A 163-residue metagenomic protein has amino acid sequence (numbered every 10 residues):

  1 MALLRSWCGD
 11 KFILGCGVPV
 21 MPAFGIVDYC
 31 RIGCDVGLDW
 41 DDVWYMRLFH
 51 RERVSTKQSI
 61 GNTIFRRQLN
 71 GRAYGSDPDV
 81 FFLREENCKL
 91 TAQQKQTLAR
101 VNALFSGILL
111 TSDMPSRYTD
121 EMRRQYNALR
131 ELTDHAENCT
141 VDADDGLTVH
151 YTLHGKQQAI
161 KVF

Functional and structural regions predicted by a protein language model:
A2-R117: Glycan-recognition surfaces
W7, L69, S76-P78, R124-N127 (+2 more regions): N-terminal functional modules and adjacent low-complexity/disordered segments of proteins
V18, G25, C34, M122-Q125 (+2 more regions): Short, surface-exposed, charged/polar-biased interaction segments
R31-V36, L129-N138, L153-K161: Short, charged low-complexity intrinsically disordered segments located at boundaries of structured domains
A92-L98, N102-L110, D142-F163: Carbohydrate-binding surface patches
A99-A143: Aromatic- and carboxylate-lined catalytic core of secreted/periplasmic carbohydrate-active enzymes
